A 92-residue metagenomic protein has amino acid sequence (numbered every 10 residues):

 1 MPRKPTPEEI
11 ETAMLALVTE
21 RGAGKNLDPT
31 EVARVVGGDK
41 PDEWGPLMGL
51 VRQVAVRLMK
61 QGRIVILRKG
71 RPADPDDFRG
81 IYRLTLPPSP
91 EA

Functional and structural regions predicted by a protein language model:
R3-P7, P88-P90: Long, charged, low-complexity intrinsically disordered regions
P5-N26: Positively charged, polyanion-binding regions of nucleic-acid-associated proteins
E8, T30, G49-R52: An alpha-helix initiation/capping motif
G24-V35: Short acidic, hydrophobic short linear motifs in intrinsically disordered regions
G37-Q53: Short, positively charged loop/turn segments that connect secondary-structure elements
R57-L58: Basic amphipathic alpha-helical segments that dock to polyanions
G62-R68: A short, conserved structural fragment
K69-A92: Short, cationic-aromatic polyanion-contact patches
